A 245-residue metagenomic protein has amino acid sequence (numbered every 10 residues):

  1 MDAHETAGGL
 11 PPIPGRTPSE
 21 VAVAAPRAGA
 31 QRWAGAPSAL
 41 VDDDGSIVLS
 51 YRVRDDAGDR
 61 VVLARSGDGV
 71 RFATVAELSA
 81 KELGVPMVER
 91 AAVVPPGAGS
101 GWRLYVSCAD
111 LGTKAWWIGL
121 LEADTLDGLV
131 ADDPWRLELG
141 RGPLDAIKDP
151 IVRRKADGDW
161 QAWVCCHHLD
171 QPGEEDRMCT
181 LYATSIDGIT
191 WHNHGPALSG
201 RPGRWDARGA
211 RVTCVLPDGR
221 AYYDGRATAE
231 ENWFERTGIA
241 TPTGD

Functional and structural regions predicted by a protein language model:
M1-D245: Carbohydrate-active catalytic/glycan-binding domains of CAZyme proteins, especially the secreted or lumenal ectodomains
